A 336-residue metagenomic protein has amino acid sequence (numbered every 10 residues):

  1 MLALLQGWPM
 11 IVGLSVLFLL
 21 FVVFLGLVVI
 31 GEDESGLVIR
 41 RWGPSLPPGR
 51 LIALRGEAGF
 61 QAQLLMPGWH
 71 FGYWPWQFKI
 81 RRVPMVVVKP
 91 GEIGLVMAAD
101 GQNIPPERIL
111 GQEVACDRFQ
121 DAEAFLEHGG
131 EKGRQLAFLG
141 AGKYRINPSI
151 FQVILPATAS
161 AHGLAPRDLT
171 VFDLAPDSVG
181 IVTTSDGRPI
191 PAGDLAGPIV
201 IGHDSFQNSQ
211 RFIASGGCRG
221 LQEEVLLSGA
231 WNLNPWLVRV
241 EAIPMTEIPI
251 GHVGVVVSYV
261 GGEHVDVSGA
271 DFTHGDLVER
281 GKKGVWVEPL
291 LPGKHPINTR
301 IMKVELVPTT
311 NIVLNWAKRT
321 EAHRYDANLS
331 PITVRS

Functional and structural regions predicted by a protein language model:
M1-S336: N-terminal hydrophobic membrane-entry segments
